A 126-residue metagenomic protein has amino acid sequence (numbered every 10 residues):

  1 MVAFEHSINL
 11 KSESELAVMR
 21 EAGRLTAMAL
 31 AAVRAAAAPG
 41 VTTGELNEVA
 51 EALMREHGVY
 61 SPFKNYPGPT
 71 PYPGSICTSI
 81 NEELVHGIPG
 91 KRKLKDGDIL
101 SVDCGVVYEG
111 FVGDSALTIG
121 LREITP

Functional and structural regions predicted by a protein language model:
M1-P126: Active-site neighborhoods and metal-handling regions in enzymes and metal-associated proteins
